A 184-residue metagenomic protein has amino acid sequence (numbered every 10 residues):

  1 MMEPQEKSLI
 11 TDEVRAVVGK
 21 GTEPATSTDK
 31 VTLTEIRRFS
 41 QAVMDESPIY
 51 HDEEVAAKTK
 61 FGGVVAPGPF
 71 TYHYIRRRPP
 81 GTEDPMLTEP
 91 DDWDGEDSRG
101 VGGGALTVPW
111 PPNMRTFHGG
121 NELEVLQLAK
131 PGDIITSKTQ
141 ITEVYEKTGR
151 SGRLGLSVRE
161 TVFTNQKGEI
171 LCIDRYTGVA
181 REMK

Functional and structural regions predicted by a protein language model:
M2-G120: Hot-dog-fold acyl-thioester-processing enzymes
M2-P24, F117-K184: HotDog/MaoC-like acyl-thioester-processing domains
